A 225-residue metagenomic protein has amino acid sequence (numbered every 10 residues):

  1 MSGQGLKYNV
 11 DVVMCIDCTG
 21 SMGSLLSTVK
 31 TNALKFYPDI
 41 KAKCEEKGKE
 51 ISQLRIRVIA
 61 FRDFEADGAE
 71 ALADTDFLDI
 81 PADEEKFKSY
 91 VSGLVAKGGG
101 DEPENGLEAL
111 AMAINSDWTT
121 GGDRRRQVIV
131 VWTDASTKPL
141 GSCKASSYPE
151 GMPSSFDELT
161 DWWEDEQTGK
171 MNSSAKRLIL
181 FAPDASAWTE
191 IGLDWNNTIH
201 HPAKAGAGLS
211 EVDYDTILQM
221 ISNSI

Functional and structural regions predicted by a protein language model:
G5, N196-I225: C-terminal "exit" segments of structured domains
L6-T75, L110-M112, I129-V130: Von Willebrand factor
C18-M22, D63-A66, G99, D134-P139 (+1 more regions): Solvent-exposed loop/turn segments at secondary-structure junctions within structured extracellular/periplasmic domains
M22-A33, G99-A109, M152-F156, S210 (+1 more regions): Phosphate/oxyanion-binding active-site loops and adjacent basic polyanion-contact surfaces
V29-T31, L72-D76, C143-E150, W195-N196: Short secondary-structure boundary/capping segments
S52-I56, G122-V128, M171-L178: Loop/turn elements at helix/coil->beta-strand transitions in domains of secreted/extracellular proteins
D74-V128, T137: Von Willebrand factor
A135-D194: VWA/integrin I-like adhesion module and closely mimicked acidic/polar interface patches used
